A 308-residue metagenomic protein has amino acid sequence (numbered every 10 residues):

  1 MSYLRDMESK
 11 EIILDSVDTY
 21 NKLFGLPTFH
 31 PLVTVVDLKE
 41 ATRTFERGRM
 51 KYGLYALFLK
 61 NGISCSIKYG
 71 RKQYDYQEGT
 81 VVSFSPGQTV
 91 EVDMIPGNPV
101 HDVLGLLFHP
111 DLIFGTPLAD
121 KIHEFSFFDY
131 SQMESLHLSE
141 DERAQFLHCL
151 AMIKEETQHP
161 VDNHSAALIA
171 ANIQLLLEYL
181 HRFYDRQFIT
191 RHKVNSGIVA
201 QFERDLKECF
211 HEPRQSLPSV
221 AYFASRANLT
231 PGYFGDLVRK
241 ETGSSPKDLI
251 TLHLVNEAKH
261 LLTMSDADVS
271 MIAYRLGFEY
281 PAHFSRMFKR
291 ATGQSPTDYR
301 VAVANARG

Functional and structural regions predicted by a protein language model:
M1-Y74: Generic protein-terminus/edge-of-domain signal
S66-K68, V90-N98: Short beta-strand His + acidic residue motifs that chelate non-heme Fe in jelly-roll/DSBH and cupin folds
R71-S85: Short acidic-glycine-tyrosine-enriched beta hairpin
V82, G87-D93, I113-F114: Histidine-centered metal-chelating micro-motifs
I95-H159: A hydrophobic/aromatic-rich effector-binding and dimerization subdomain of bacterial HTH-type transcriptional regulators
A144-K193, G197, Q201: An amphipathic alpha-helical interaction segment
H192-A227, D248-A267: A short, Lys/Arg-enriched amphipathic alpha-helix from helix-turn-helix/homeodomain DNA-binding modules
V220-N256, A273-D298, A302: Basic/polar phosphate-binding segments, predominantly the helix-turn-helix DNA-binding elements of transcriptional
